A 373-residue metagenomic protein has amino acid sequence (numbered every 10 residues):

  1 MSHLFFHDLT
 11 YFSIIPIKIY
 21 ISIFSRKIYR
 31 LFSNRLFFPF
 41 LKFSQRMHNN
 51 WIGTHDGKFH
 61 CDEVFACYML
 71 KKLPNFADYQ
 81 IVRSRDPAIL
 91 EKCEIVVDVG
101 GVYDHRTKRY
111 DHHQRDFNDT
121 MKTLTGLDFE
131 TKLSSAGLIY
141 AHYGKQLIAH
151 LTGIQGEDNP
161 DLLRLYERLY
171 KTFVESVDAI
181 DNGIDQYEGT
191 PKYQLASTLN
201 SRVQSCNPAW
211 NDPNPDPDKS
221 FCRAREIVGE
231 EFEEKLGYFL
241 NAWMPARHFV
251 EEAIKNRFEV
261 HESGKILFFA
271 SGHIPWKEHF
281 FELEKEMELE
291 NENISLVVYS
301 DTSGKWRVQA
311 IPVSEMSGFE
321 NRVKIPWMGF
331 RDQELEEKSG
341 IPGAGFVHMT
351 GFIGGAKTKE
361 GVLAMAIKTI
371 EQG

Functional and structural regions predicted by a protein language model:
F5, F12-S13: Intrinsic disorder
I21, L163-Y166, F221, R225 (+3 more regions): Intrinsic-disorder-associated interaction segments
I21-F37, L41: N-terminal mitochondrial targeting presequence
F40-P208, S314, E320-G373: Replace "Mg2+/Mn2+-dependent" with "divalent metal-dependent
V174-H273: Hydrophobic, aromatic-enriched interface-forming segments
H248-G373: Gly/His-enriched, cation/cofactor- and phosphate-binding structural elements
